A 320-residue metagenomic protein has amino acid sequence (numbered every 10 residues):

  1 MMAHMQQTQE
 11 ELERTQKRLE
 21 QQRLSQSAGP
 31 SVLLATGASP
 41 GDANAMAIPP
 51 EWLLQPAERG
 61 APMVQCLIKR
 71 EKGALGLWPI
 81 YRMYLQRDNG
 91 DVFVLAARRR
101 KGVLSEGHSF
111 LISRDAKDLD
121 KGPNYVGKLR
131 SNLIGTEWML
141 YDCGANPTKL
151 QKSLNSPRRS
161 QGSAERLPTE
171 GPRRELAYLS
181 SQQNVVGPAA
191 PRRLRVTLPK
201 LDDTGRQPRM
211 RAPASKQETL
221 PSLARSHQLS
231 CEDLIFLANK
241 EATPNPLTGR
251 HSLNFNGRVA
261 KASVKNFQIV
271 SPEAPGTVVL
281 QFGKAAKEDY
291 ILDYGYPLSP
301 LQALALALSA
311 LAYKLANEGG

Functional and structural regions predicted by a protein language model:
M1-N245, N254-G320: N-terminal low-complexity/intrinsically disordered pre-sequences and tails
T248-G249: Aromatic sugar-binding surface patches on proteins that engage polysaccharides or sugar-phosphate polymers
